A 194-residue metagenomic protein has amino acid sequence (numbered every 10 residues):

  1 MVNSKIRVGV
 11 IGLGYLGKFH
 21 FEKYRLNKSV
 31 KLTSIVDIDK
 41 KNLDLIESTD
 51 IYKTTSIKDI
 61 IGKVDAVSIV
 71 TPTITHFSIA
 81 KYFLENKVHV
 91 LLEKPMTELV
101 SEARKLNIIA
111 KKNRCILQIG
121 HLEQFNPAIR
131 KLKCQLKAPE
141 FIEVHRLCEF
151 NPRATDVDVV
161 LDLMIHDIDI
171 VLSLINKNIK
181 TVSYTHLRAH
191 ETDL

Functional and structural regions predicted by a protein language model:
M1-T49, V171: N-terminal Rossmann-like dinucleotide-binding module
H20, Y52-L106: Beta-loop-alpha module in the N-terminal Rossmann-like domain of NAD(P)-dependent dehydrogenases, especially those
T33, D65, E140: Conserved acidic residues
T97-A154: A contiguous active-site-proximal alpha/beta segment in oxidoreductase catalytic domains
F125-E143, L161-Y184: Oxidoreductase and adenylate-handling cofactor-binding alpha/beta cores
A154-L161, L187: Glycine-rich "substrate-gating" loop/helix at the edge of Rossmann-like oxidoreductase active sites
H186-L194: Single conserved hydrophobic/aromatic residue that forms the stacking wall/gate of nucleotide- or nucleobase-binding
